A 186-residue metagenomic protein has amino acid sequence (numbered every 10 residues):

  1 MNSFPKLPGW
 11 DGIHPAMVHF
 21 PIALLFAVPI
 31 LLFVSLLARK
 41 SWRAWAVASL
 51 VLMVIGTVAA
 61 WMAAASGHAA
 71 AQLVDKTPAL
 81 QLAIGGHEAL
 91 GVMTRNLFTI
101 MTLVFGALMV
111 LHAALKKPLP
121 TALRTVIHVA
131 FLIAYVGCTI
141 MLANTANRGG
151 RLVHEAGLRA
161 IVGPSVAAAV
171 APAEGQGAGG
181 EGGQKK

Functional and structural regions predicted by a protein language model:
M1-K186: Polytopic transmembrane helical bundles with strong interfacial aromatic enrichment
